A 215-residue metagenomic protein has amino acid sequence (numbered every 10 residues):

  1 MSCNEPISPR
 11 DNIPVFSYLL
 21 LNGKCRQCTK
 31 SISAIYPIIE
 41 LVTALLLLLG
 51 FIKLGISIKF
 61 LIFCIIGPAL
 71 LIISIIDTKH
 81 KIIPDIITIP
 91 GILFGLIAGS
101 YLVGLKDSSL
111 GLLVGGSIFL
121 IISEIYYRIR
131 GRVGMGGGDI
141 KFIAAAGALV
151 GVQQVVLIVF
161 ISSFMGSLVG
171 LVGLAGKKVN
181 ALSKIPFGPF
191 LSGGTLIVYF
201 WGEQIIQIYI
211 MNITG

Functional and structural regions predicted by a protein language model:
M1-I35, F187: Membrane-proximal soluble regions of multi-pass membrane proteins
I32-I39, D85: Select subsegments of transmembrane alpha-helices in polytopic membrane proteins, especially boundary-proximal
T43, L47, A98, G115-S123 (+4 more regions): Alpha-helical transmembrane segments of multipass membrane proteins
L47, F51-I52, L96-L102, G194-G215: Hydrophobic alpha-helical transmembrane segments
G50-I62: Transmembrane helix-loop-helix
I65-P68, I72-M165, I208-G215: Functional transmembrane core segments of multi-pass inner-membrane proteins
G138, V172-I197: Interfacial loop-to-transmembrane junctions
Q153-S183: Conserved post-catalytic alpha-helical subdomain immediately downstream of the catalytic base and nucleotide-binding
